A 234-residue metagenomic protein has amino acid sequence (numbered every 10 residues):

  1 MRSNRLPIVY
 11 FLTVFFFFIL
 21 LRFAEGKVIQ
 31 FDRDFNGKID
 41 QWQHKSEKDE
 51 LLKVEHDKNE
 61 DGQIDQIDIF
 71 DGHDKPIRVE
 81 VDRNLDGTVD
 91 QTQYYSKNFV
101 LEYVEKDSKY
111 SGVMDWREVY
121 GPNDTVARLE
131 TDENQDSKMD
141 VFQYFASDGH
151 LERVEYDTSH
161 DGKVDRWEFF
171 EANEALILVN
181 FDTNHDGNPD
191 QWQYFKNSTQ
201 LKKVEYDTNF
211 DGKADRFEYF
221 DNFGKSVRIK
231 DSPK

Functional and structural regions predicted by a protein language model:
M1-L6: N-terminal secretory signal peptides that target proteins for export/translocation
Y10-I19: Bacterial N-terminal signal peptides
F23-K234: Calcium-binding acidic motifs and repeat modules
